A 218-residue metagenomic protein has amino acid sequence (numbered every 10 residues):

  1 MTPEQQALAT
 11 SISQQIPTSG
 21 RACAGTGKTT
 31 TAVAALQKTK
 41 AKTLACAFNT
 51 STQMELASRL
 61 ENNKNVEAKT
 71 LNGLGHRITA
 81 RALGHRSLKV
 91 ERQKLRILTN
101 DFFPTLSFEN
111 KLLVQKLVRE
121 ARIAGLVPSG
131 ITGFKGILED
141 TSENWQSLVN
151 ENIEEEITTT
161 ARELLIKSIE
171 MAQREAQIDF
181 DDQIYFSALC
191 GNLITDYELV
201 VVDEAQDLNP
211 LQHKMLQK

Functional and structural regions predicted by a protein language model:
M1-R86: P-loop NTPase Walker
M1-T10, P17-G20, T31, F108-V201 (+1 more regions): Accessory N-terminal region flanking or inserted into the helicase ATPase core in nucleic-acid motor proteins
K38-T39, R59, R81, D101 (+3 more regions): Active-site catalytic microenvironments for nucleophilic, acid-base chemistry
A47, I97, T132-G133: Short beta-strand scaffold positions
H76, L208-P210: Conserved protein kinase catalytic core
H85-V114: Conserved phosphoryl-transfer catalytic core
E204: Walker B catalytic acidic pair
